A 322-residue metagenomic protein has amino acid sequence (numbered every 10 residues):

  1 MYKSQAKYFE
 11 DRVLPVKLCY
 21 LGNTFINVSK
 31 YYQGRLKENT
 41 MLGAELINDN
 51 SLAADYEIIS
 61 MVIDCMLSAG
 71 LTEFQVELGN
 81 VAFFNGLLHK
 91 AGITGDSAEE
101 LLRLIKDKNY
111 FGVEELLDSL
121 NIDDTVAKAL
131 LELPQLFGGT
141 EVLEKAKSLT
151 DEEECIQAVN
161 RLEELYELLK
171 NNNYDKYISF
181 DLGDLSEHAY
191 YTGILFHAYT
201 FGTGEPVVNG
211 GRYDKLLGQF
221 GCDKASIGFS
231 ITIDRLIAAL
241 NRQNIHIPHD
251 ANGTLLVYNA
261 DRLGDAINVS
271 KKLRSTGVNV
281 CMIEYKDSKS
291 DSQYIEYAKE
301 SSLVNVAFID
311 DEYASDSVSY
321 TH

Functional and structural regions predicted by a protein language model:
M1-Y2, H322: Single conserved hydrophobic/aromatic residue that forms the stacking wall/gate of nucleotide- or nucleobase-binding
S4-R12, V16-L71, L117-S319: Positively charged, Gly/Ser-enriched RNA/tRNA-binding surfaces
K37-L42, L78-G86: Short, conserved phosphate-binding/catalytic loop or strand-edge motifs used in phosphoryl-/nucleotidyl-transfer
M61-S68, A82-K90: Hydrophobic mid-domain F-helix/FG-region of cytochrome P450s
E73-F84, L101, S179-D184: Short, surface-exposed recognition loops or helix-turn segments adjacent to catalytic cores
V76-G79, I105-Y110, Q157: Short acidic alpha-helix initiation/capping motifs at coil-to-helix transition points, especially at protein N-termini
I93-G112: Acidic, His- and aromatic-enriched active-site or binding-groove loops in soluble protein domains that engage sugars
K106, S319-Y320: Glycine/aspartate-rich loop-and-adjacent alpha/beta segment that forms the canonical ThDP
